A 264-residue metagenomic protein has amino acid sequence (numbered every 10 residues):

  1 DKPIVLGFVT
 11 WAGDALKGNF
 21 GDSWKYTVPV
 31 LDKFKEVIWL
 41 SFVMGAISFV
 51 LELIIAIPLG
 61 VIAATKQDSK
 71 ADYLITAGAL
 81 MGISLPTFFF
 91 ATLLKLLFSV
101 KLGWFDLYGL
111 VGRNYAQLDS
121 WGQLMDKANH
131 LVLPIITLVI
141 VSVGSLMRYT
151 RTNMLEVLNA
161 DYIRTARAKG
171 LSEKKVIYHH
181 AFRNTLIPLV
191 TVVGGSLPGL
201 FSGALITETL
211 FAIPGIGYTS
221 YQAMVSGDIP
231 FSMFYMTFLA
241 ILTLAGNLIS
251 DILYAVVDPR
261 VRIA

Functional and structural regions predicted by a protein language model:
D1-I57: An internal, D/E-rich "acidic patch" concept
D1-L6, F98-L124: Hydrophobic alpha-helical transmembrane segments of membrane transport/permease proteins and related membrane-embedded
I4-F20, V30, F34, K70 (+6 more regions): Hydrophobic alpha-helical segments of integral membrane proteins, encompassing both true transmembrane helices
I4-G7, G21-W24, F90-A91, D106-Y108 (+4 more regions): Short, hydrophobic secondary-structure boundary micro-motifs
G13, A77-G109, H130, T137-V143: Membrane-water interface segments at the C-terminal ends of transmembrane alpha-helices in multi-pass inner-membrane
A15-N19, F105, L200: A short secondary-structure junction motif
I38-A71, T87, N114-A264: Alpha-helical transmembrane segments of integral membrane proteins, especially multi-pass inner/plasma-membrane
